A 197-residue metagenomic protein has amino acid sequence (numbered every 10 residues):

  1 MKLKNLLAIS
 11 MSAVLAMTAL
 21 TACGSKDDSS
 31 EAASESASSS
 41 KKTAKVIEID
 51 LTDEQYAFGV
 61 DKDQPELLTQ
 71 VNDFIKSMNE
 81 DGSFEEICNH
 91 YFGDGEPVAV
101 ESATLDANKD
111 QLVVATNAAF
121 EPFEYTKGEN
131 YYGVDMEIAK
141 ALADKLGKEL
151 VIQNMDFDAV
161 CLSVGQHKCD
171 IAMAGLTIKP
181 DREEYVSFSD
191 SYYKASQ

Functional and structural regions predicted by a protein language model:
M1-K2: N-terminal secretory signal peptides that target proteins for export/translocation
N5-A8, A22-D28, N79-K140, K145-E149: N-terminal hydrophobic or amphipathic helices and topogenic motifs
M17-L20: Bacterial Sec-type N-terminal signal peptides, specifically the leucine/valine-rich hydrophobic h-region
C23-S40: Short, low-complexity, disordered segments immediately C-terminal to signal peptides in bacterial exported proteins
A37, F58, V71, L142 (+1 more regions): Hydrophobic residues within well-ordered alpha-helices
T43-L51, K140, D144, E149-Q197: Acidic, polar ligand-binding/catalytic clefts
L51-V60, E121-Y125, D181: Surface-exposed aromatic
D53-P65, Q70, Q197: A bilobed periplasmic-binding-protein/Venus flytrap-type ligand-binding module shared by bacterial periplasmic
